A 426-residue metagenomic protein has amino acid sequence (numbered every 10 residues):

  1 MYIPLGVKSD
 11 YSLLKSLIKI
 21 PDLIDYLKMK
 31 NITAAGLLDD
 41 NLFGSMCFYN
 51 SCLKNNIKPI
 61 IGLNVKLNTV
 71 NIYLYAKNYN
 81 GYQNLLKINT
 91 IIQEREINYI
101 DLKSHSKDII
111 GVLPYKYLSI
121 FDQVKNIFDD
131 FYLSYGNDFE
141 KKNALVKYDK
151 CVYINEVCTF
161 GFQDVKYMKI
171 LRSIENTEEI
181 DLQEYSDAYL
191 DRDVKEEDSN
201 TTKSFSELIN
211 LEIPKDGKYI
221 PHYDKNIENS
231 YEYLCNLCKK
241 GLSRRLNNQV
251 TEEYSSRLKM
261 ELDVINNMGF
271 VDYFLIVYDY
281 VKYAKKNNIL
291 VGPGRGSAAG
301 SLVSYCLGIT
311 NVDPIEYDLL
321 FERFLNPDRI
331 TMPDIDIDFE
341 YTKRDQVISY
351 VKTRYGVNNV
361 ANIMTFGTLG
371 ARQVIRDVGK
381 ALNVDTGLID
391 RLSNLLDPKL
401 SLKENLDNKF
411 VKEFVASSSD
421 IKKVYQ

Functional and structural regions predicted by a protein language model:
M1-Q426: Alpha-helical scaffold/interaction cores of sigma-54-like transcription cofactors and many family A DNA polymerases
